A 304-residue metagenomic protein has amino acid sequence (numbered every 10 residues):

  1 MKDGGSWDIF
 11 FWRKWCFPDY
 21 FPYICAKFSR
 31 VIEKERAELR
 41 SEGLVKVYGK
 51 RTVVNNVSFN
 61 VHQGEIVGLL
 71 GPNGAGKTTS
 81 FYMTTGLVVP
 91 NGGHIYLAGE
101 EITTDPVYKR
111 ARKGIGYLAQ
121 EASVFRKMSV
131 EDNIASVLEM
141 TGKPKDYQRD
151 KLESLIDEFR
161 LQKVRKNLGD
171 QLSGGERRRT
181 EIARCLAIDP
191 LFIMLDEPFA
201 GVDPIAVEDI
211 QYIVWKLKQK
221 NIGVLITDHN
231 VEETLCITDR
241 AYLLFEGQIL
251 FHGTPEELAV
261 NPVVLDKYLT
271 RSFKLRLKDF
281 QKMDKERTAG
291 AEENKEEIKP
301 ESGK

Functional and structural regions predicted by a protein language model:
L70-P72: The feature captures the beta-strand-to-loop junction immediately N-terminal to the Walker
T85: Helix-to-loop junction immediately C-terminal to a conserved catalytic motif
E101-G116, E121, K145-R149, L258-L265: ABC ATPase NBD coupling module
D146-V164, Y212-W215: Conserved ABC ATPase "signature" region
L168-L172, E176: Conserved ABC ATPase signature
I193-E197: Catalytic Walker B motif of ABC-type/P-loop ATPase nucleotide-binding domains
